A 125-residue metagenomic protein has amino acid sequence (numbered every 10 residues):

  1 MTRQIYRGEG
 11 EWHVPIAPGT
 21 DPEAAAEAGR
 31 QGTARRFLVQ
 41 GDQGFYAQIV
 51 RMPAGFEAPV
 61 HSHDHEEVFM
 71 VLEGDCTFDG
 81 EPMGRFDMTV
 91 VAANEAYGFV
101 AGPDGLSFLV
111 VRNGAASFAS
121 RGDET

Functional and structural regions predicted by a protein language model:
M1-G44, R121-T125: A short, N-terminal "cap"/entry segment at the start of jelly-roll beta-barrel domains of the cupin/DSBH fold
V39-Y46, P53-E67, M83-R85: A short beta-loop-beta micro-motif enriched in histidine and acidic residues
R51-P53, S62-T77, V111-N113: Short, conserved beta-strand element in jelly-roll/cupin
F56, D64, P82, E95-A96 (+2 more regions): A generic "binding-loop/recognition-motif" signal
V68, V90, D104-D123: A short hydrophobic beta-strand segment most commonly corresponding to one strand of the jelly-roll/cupin
F78-Y97: Short acidic-glycine-tyrosine-enriched beta hairpin
